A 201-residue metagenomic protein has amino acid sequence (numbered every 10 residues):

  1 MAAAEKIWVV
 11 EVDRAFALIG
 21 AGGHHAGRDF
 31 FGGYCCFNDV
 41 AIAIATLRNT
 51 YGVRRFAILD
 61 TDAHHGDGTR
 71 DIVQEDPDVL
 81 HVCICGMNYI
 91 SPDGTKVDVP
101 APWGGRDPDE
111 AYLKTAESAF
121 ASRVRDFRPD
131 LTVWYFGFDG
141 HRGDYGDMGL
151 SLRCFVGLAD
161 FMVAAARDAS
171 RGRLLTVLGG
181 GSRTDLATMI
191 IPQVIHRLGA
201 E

Functional and structural regions predicted by a protein language model:
M1-E201: A general "terminal functional-core" signal
